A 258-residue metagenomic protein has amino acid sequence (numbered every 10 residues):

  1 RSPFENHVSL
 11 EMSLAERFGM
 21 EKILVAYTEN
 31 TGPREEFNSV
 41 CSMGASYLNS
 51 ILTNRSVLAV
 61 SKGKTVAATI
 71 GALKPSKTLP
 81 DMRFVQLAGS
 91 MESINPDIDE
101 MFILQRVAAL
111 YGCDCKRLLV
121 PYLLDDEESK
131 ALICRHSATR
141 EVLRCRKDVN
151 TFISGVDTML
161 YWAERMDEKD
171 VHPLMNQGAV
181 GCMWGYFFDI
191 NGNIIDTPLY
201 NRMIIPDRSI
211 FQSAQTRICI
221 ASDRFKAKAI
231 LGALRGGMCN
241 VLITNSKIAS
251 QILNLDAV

Functional and structural regions predicted by a protein language model:
R1-S9: N-terminal helix-turn-helix DNA-binding module of bacterial transcription factors
V8, K22, I194-V258: ATP/nucleoside-binding phosphotransfer catalytic cores, i.e., glycine-rich phosphate-binding loops
V8-S46, S50-S56, T78-M159, D167 (+1 more regions): Ligand-binding beta-strand-loop-alpha-helix segment within the catalytic cores of soluble metabolic enzymes
L58-A68, M159-L160, D223-F225: Gly/Ser/Thr-rich loops at beta-strand to alpha-helix junctions that form or flank small-molecule/cofactor-binding
T69-P75: Histidine-anchored nucleotide/phosphate-binding helix
P121-K130, I190-I195, Q215-C219: Short, basic, glycine/proline-bearing loop/turn elements
R165-I194: Gly/Ser/Thr-rich active-site loops/lids in small-molecule metabolic enzymes that frequently grip phosphoryl groups
